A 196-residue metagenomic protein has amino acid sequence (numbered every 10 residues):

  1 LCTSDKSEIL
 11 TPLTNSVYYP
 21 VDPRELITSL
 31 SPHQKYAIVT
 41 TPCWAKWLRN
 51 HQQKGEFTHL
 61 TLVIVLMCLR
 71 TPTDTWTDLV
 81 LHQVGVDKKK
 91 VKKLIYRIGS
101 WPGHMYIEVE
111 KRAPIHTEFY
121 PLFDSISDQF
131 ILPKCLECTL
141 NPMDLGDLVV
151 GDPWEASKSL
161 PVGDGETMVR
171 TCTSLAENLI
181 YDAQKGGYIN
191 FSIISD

Functional and structural regions predicted by a protein language model:
L1-D196: Iron-sulfur-associated redox domains of electron-transfer enzymes in respiratory and anaerobic energy metabolism
